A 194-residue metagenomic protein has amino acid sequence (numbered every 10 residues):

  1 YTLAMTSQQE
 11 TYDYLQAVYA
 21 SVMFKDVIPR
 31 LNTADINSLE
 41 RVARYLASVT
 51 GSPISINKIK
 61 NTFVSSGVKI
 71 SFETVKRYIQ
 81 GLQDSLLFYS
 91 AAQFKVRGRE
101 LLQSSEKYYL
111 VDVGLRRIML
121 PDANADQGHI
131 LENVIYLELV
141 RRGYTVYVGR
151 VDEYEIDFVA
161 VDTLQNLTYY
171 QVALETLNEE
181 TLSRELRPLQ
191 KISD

Functional and structural regions predicted by a protein language model:
Y1-T2, R184: Proline-centered helix-kink/hinge sites
T2-N166: Accessory nucleic acid-recognition modules appended to NTPase machines
Y109, T168-Y170, D194: Hydrophobic/aromatic beta-strand patches that form the interior of the parallel beta-sheet core in alpha/beta enzyme
L120-D122, Q171, T181-L182: Short conserved micro-motifs at the rims of enzyme active sites and ligand-binding pockets
L139, L164, V172, S183-L186: Intrinsically disordered, low-complexity Ser/Thr/Pro/Gly-rich regulatory segments
G149, L174-D194: Catalytic cores of nucleic-acid endonucleases
V161, N166-L177: Active-site ExK catalytic segment of metal-dependent nucleases
